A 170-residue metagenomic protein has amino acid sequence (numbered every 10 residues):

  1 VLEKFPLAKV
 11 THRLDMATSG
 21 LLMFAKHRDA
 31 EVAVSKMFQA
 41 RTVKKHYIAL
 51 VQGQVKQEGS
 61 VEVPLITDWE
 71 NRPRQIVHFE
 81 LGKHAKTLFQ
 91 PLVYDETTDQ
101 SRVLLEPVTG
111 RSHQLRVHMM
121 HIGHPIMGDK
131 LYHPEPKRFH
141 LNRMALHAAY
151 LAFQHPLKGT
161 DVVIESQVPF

Functional and structural regions predicted by a protein language model:
V1-F170: RNA pseudouridine synthases
